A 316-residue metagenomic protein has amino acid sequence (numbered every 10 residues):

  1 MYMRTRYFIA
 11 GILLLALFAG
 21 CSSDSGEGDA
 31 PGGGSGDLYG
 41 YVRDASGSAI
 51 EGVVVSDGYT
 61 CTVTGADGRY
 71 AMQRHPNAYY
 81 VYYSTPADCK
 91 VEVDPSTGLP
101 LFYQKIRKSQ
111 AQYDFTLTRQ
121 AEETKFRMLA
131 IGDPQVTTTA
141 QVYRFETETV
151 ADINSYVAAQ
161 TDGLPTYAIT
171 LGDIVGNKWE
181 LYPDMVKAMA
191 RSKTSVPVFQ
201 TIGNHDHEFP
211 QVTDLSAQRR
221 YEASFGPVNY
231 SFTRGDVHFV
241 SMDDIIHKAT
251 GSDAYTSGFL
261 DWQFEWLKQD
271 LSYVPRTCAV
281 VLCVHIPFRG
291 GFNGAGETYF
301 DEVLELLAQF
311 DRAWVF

Functional and structural regions predicted by a protein language model:
L17-G20: C-terminal motif of bacterial Sec signal peptides marking the signal peptidase cleavage site
S22-S25: Bacterial signal peptide processing site
A30-E51: Structural motif
G33-D37, D88-Y182: N-terminal active-site segment of His-dependent metallophosphoesterases
V53-R74: Short, acidic Ser/Thr/Gly-rich low-complexity loop/linker segments typical of extracellular and cell-surface proteins
R74-P95: A short, solvent-exposed beta-strand micro-motif common in secreted/extracellular proteins
A87-E92, P100-K105, E180-K268, S272-V274 (+1 more regions): Extended active-site neighborhood of metal-dependent phosphoesterases/phosphodiesterases
T277-F316: Long, structured stretches of catalytic cores involved in phosphate-ester chemistry, encompassing
